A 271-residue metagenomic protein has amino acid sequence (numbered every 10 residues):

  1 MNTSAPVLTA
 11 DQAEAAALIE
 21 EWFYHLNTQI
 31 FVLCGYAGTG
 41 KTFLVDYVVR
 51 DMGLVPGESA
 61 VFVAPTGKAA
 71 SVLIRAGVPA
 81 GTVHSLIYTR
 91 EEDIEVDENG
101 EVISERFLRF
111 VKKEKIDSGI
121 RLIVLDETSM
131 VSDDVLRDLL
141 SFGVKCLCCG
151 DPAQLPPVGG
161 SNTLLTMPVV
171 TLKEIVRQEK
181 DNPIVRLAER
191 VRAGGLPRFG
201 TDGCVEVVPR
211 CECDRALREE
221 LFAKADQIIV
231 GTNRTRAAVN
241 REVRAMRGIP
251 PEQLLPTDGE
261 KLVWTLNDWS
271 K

Functional and structural regions predicted by a protein language model:
M1-L18: N-terminal pre-Walker A segment at the start of P-loop NTPase domains
L8, F62, I228: Conserved SAM-binding loop
Q12, T66, T232: Short, conserved phosphate/pyrophosphate- and ester-handling motifs at nucleotide-, phospho-/glycolipid
A15-F31, T39, D138-V144, C149-K271: Conserved helicase motor core of P-loop NTPases
L44, V48: Hydrophobic positions on the alpha1 helix immediately C-terminal to the Walker A/P-loop
R50-V61: Post-Walker A helix-loop "phosphate-sensing" segment adjacent to the P-loop in P-loop NTPases
V61-S118: Inter-Walker segment of RecA-like/P-loop motor cores
S118-L136, C146-Q154: SF2 helicase catalytic motif II
